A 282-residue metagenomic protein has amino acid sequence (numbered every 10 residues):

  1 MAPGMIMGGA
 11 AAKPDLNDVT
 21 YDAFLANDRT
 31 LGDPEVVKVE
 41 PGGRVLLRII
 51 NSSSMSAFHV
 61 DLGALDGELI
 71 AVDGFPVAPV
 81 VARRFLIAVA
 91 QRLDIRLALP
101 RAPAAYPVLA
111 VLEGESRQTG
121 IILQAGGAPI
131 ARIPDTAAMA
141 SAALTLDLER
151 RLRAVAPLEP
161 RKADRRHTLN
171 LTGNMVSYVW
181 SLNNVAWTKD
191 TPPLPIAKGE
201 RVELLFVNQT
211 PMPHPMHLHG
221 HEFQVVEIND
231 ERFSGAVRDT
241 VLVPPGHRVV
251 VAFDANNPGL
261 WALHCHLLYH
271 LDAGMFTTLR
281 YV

Functional and structural regions predicted by a protein language model:
A2-L146, E159-P160, N229-R232: Histidine- and aromatic-rich segments of cupredoxin/plastocyanin-like copper-binding domains
R29-L31, R151, W187: A Trp-anchored, charged/polar loop motif used as the substrate-binding/catalytic surface of acyl/ester-handling
N51-S53, L152-A154, N208-T210: A short glycine/threonine-centered beta-strand motif
L69-R83, K162-V282: Active-site pocket scaffolds in enzymes
A137-R166, G173-M175: Compositionally biased low-complexity segments at domain edges in trafficked proteins and select soluble regulators
